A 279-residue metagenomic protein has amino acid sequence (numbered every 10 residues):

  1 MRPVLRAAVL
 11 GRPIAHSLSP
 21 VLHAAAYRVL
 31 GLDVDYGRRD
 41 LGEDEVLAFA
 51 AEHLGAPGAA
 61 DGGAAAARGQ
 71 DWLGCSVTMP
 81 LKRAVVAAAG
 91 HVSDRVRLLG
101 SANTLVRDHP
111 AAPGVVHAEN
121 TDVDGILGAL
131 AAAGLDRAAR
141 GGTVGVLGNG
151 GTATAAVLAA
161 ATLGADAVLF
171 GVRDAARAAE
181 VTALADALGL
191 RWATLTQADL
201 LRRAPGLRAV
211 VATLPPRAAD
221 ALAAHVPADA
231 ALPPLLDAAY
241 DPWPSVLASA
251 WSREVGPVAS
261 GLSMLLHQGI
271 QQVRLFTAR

Functional and structural regions predicted by a protein language model:
R2-L135, P242: Phosphate/diphosphate ligand-binding glycine-rich loop within oxidoreductases
G11, N120-V123, L130-A165, V172-A175: Glycine-rich adenosine-cofactor-binding loop
T78, V211-L214, A238: Short, well-ordered coil/turn residues at beta-beta hairpins and beta-strand->alpha-helix junctions within
A84, R217-L235: Rossmann-fold NAD(P) dinucleotide-binding segment
R107-H109, P233-R279: Rossmann-fold NAD(P)-binding glycine/threonine-rich loop
T162-A167, L190, R253-P257: Conserved S-adenosyl-L-methionine
A165-L188: NAD(P)-binding Rossmann-fold cofactor-contacting core
L200-A223: Rossmann-like NAD(P)-binding element
